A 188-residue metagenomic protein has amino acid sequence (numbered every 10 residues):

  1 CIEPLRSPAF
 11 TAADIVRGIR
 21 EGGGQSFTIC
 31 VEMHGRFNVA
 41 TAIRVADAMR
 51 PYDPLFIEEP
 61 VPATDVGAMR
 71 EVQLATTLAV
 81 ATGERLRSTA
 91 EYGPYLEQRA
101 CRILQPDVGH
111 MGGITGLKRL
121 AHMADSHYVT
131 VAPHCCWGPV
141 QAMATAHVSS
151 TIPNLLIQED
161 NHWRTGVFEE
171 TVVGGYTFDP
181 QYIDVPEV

Functional and structural regions predicted by a protein language model:
C1-T76: Metal-dependent enolase-superfamily TIM-barrel catalytic cores that perform enediolate-based chemistry
D47, D53-F56, T64-Y182: Shared catalytic-loop signature of beta/alpha-barrel
I183-V188: Short, intrinsically disordered, charge-balanced linker/junction segments flanking boundaries in proteins
